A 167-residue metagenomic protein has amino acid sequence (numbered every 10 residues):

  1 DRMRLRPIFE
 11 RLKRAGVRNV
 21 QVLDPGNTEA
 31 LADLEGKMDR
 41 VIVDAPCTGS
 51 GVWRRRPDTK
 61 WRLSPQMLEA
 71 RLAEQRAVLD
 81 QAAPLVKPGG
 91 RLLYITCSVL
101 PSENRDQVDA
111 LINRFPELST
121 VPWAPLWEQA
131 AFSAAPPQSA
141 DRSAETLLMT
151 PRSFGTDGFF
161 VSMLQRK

Functional and structural regions predicted by a protein language model:
D1-K167: S-adenosylmethionine
